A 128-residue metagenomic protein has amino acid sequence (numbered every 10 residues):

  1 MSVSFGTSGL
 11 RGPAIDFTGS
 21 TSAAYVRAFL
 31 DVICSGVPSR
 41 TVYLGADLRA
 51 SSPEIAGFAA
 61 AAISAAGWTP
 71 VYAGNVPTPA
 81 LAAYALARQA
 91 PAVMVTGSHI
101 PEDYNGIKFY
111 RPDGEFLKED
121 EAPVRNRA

Functional and structural regions predicted by a protein language model:
S2-A128: Gly/Ser-rich phosphate-binding catalytic loop and adjacent alpha/beta segment that cradle a phosphoryl group at enzyme
